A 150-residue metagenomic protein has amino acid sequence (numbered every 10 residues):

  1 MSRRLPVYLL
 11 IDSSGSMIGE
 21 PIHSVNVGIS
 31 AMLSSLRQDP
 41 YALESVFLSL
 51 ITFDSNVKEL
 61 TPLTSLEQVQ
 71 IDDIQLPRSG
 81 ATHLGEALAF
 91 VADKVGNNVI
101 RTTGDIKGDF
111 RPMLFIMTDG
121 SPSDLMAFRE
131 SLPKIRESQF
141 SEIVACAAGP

Functional and structural regions predicted by a protein language model:
S2-T61, M113-M117, A148: Von Willebrand factor
R4-L5, R111, Q139-E142: Short glycine-/polar-rich loops that comprise or flank the Walker A/P-loop and associated switch/sensor motifs
H23, D105-K107, F128-P133: "Short basic amphipathic alpha-helical interaction patches in structured regions
I29-R37, F90-I100, R129-L132: Short, well-ordered amphipathic alpha-helices
K58, I71-F110, E142-P150: Von Willebrand factor
T61-V69: Short, flexible, mixed-charge acidic loops at enzyme active sites
I106-G120: A short beta-strand-loop-alpha-helix capping motif that often carries His-Thr
G120-P150: VWA/integrin I-like adhesion module and closely mimicked acidic/polar interface patches used
